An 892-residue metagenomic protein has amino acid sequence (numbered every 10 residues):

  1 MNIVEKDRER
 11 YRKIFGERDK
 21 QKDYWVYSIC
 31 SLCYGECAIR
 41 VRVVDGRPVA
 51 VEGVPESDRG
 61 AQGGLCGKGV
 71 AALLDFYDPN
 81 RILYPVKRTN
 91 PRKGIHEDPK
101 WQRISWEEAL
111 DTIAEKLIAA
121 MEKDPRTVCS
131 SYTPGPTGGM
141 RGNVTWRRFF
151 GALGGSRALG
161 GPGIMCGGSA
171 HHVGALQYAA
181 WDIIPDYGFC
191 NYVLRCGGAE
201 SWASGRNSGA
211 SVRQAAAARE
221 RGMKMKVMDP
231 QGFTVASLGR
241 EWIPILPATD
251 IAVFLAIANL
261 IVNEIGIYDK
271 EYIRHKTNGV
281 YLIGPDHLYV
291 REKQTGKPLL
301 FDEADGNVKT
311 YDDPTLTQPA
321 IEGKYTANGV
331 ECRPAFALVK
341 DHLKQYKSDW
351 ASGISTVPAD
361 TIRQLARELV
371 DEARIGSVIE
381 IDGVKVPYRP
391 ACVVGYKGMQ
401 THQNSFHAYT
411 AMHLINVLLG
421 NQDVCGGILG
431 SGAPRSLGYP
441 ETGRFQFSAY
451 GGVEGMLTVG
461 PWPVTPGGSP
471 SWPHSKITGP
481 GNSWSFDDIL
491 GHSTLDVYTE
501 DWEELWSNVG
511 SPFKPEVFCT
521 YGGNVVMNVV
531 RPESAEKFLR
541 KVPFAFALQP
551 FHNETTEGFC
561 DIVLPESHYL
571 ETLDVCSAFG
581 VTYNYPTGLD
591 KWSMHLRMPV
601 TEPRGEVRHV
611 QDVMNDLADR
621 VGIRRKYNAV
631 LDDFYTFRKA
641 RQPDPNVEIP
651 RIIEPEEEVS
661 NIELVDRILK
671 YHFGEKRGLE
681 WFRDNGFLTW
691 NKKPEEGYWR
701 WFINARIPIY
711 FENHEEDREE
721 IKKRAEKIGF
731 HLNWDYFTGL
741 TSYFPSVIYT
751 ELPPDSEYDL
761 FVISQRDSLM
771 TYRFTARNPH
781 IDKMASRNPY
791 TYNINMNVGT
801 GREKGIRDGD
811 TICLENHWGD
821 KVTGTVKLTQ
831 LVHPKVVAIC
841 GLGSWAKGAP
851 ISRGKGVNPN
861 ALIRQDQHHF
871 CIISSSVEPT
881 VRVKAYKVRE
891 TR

Functional and structural regions predicted by a protein language model:
M1-E271, H275-A320, C332, V453 (+10 more regions): N-terminal export/assembly segments and adjacent metallocofactor-ligating motifs of anaerobic energy-metabolism
V49-A50, A158, G266-Y272, D360-R363 (+9 more regions): Acidic/polar loop patches that form or flank catalytic/metal-binding clefts of enzymes that bind anionic ligands
I95-E97, C196-A199, L238-G239, D305 (+5 more regions): Flexible glycine/proline-enriched surface loops and loop-helix/loop-strand junctions
L110-C129, I183-V193, H342, L365-C392 (+1 more regions): Glycine-rich phosphate/diphosphate-binding loops that line cofactor/substrate pockets in enzymes
V144-M228, A252, Q318-G323, A335 (+5 more regions): Extended redox/cofactor-interaction regions of prokaryotic respiratory oxidoreductases
T234, E554-H595: Flexible glycine/proline-rich, aromatic-decorated loop/lid segments
H275-N278, E368-L369, G383-K385, Y396 (+2 more regions): A glycine-rich phosphate-binding loop feature that marks nucleotide/adenosyl-phosphate handling sites
H595-L664, I668, N778-N795, G799-R892: Long, contiguous, secondary-structure-rich segments that constitute the structural scaffold of globular domains
